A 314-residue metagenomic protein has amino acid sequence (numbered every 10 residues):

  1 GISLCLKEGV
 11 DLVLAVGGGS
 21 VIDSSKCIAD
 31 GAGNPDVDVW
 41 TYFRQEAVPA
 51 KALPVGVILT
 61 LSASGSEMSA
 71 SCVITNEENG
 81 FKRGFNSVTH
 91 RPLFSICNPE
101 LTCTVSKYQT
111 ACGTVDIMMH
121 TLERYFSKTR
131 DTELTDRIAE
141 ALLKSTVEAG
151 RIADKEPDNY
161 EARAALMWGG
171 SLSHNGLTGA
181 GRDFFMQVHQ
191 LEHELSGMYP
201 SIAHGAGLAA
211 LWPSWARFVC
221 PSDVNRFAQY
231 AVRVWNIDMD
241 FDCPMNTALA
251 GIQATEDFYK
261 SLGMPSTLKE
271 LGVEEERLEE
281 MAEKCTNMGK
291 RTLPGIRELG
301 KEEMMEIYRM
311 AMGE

Functional and structural regions predicted by a protein language model:
G1-C5, T146, T255: Generic hydrophobic alpha-helical segments
G1-D36, I152-R163: N-terminal small/polar loop signature for handling phosphorylated ligands or for N-terminal nucleophile
V13-V16, G56, S173-H174: Short glycine-rich or small-residue beta-strand-to-loop segments that form or flank ligand, phosphate, metal/Fe-S
S20-K26, G65-S69, F184, V188-H189: Short glycine/serine/threonine-rich phosphate/pyrophosphate-binding segments that cradle anionic phosphate groups
G33-L134, Q229: A glycine/threonine-rich phosphate-anchoring loop and its flanking beta-alpha core in nucleotide/phosphate-binding
R124, K128-A254: Active-site segments that bind and position negatively charged phosphate/pyrophosphate groups
V234, D238-E314: C-terminal charged capping/lid subdomain of soluble metabolic enzymes
